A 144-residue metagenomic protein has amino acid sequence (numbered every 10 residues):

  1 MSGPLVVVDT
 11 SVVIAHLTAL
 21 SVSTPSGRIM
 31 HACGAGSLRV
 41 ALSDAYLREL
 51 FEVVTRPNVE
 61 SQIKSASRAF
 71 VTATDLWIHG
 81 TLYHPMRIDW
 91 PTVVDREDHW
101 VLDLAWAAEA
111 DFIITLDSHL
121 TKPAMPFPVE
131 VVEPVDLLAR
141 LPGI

Functional and structural regions predicted by a protein language model:
M1-L42: Short, well-structured N-terminal submotif of metal-dependent ribonuclease cores
T10, D44-A45, L116-S118: Short secondary-structure boundary segments
V13-I14, R48-E49, L120-K122: Short, active-site-adjacent cap segments at secondary-structure transitions
H16-A19, E60, I88-V94: Short, flexible loop segments at the rims of nucleotide/cofactor-binding pockets, characterized by
H31-I88: PIN-domain endoribonuclease scaffold, especially VapC-family toxins
A32, L104, P123: Hydrophobic/aromatic ligand-binding patch that stacks against planar heteroaromatic rings of cofactors or nucleotides
W77-F112, S118: Active-site neighborhoods of divalent-metal-dependent phosphate/nucleic-acid chemistry enzymes
P91, E109-I114, S118-I144: Acidic, PIN/NYN-like endoribonuclease modules and their adjacent C-terminal/linker elements
